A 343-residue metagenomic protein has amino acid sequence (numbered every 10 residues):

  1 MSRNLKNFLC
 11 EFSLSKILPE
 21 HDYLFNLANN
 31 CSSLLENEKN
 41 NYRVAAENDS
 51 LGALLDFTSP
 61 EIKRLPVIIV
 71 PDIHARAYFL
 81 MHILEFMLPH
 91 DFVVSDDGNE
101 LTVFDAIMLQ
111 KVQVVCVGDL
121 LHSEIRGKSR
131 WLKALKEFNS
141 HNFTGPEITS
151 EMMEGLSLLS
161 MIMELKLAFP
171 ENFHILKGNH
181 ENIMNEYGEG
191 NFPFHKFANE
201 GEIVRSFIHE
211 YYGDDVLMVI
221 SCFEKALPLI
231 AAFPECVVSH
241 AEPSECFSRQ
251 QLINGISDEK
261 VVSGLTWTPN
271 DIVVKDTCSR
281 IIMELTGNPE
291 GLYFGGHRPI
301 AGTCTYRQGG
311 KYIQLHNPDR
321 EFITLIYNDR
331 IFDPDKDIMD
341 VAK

Functional and structural regions predicted by a protein language model:
M1-K343: Feature recognizes metal-dependent phosphohydrolase scaffolds
